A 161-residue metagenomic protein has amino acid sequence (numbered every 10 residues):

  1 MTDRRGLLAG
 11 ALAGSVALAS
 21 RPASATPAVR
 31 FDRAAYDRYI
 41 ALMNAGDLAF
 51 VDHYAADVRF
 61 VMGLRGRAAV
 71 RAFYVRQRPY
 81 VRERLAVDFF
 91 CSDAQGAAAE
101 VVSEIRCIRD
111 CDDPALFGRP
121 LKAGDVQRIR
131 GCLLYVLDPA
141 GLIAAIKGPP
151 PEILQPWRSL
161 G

Functional and structural regions predicted by a protein language model:
T2, G6-G14, L18-G161: C-terminal and inter-domain tail/linker signature
